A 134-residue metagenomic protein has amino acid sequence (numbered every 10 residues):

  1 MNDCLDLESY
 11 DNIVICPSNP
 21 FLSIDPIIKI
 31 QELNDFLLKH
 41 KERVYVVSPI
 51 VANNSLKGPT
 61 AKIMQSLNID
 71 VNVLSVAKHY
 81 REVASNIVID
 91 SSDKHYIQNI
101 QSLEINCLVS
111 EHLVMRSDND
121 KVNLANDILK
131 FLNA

Functional and structural regions predicted by a protein language model:
M1-L7: Active-site glycine-rich loop that binds ribose-phosphate moieties when present
S9-S23: Short acidic, glycine-rich surface-loop motifs adjacent to enzyme active sites
D11-V14, R43, N86: Structural motif
S18-L22, A52, D93: Short glycine-rich anion-binding loops that position phosphate/pyrophosphate groups of nucleotides and phosphorylated
P26-D35: Charged helix-capping and loop-helix junction motifs
D35-K41, R81-V83: Short, conserved loop/helix-junction motifs that constitute active-site signature segments in enzyme catalytic cores
H40-K57, H112-R116: Short, flexible loop segments at boundaries between secondary-structure elements
K57-A134: C-terminal functional extensions of proteins
